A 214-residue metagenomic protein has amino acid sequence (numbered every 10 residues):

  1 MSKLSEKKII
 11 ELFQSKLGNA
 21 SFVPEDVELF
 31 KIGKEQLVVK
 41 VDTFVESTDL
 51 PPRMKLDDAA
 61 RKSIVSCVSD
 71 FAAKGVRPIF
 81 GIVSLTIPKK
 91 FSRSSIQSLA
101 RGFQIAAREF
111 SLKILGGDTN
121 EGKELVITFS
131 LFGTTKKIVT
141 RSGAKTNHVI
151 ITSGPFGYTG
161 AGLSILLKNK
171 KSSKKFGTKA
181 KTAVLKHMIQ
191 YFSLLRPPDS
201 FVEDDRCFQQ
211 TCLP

Functional and structural regions predicted by a protein language model:
M1-P214: Helix-biased detector of long, well-ordered alpha-helical tracts
